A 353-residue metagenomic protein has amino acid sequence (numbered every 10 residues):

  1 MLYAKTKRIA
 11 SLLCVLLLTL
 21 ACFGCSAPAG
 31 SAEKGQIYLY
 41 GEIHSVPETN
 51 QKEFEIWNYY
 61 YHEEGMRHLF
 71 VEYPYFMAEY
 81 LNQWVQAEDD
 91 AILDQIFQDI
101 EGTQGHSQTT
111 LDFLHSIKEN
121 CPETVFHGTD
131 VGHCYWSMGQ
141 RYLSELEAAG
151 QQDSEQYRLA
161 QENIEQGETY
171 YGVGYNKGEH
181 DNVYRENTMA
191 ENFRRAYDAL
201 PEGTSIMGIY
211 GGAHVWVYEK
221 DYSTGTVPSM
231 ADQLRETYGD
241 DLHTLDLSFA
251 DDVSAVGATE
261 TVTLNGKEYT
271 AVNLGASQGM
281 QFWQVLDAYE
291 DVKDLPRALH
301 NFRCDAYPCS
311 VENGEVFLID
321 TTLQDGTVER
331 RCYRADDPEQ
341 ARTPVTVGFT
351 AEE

Functional and structural regions predicted by a protein language model:
L2-L13: Bacterial N-terminal signal peptides that target proteins for export
L18: Short, positively charged
A21-G24: C-terminal motif of bacterial Sec signal peptides marking the signal peptidase cleavage site
A27-E353: Compositional signal for N-terminal targeting/processing segments
